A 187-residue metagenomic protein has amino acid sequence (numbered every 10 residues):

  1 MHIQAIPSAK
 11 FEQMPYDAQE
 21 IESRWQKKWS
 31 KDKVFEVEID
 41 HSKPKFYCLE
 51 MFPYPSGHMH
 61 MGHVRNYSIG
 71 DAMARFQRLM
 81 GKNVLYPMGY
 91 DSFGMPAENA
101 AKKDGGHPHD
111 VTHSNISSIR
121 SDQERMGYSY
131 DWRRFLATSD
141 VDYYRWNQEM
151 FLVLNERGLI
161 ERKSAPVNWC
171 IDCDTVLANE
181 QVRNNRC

Functional and structural regions predicted by a protein language model:
H2-C187: N-terminal, positively charged nucleic-acid-binding surface of large information/translation enzymes
